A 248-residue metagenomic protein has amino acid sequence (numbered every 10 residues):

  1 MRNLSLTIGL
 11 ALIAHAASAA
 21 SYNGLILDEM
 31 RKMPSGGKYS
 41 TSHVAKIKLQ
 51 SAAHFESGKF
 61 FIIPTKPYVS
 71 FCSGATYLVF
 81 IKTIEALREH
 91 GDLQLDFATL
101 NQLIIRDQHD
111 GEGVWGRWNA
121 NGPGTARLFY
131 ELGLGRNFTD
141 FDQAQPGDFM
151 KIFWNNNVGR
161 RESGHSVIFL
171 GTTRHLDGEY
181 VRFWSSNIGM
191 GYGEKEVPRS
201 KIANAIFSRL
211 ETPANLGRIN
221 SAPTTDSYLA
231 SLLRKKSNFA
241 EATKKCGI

Functional and structural regions predicted by a protein language model:
M1-S5: Positively charged n-region of N-terminal signal peptides that target proteins for export
G9-L10: N-terminal export/membrane-targeting signals
I13-A16: N-terminal signal peptide c-region/cleavage motif recognized by signal peptidases
S18-N119, S237-I248: N-terminal capping segments
L49-G58, A126-T139, A203, S208-R209 (+2 more regions): Surface-exposed intrinsically disordered loops and tails
A86-E89, T173-G178, K235: Alpha-helix termini
A98-G191: ...with weaker cross-activation on analogous glycine-rich loops/strands in unrelated enzymes
Y180-I248: Low-complexity, Gly/Ser/Thr/Pro-rich intrinsically disordered linker/tail segments
